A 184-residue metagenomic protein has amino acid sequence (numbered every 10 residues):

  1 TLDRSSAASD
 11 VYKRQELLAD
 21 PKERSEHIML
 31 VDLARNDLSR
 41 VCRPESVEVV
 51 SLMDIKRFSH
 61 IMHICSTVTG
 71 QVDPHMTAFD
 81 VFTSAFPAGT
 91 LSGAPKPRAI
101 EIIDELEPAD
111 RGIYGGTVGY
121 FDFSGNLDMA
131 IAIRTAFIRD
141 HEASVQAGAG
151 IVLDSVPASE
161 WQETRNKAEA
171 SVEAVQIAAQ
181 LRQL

Functional and structural regions predicted by a protein language model:
T1-L2: Short, well-ordered junction/capping motifs at the entry into regular secondary structure
S6-L184: Extended alpha-helical targeting/anchoring segments, especially N-terminal organellar/secretory targeting helices
